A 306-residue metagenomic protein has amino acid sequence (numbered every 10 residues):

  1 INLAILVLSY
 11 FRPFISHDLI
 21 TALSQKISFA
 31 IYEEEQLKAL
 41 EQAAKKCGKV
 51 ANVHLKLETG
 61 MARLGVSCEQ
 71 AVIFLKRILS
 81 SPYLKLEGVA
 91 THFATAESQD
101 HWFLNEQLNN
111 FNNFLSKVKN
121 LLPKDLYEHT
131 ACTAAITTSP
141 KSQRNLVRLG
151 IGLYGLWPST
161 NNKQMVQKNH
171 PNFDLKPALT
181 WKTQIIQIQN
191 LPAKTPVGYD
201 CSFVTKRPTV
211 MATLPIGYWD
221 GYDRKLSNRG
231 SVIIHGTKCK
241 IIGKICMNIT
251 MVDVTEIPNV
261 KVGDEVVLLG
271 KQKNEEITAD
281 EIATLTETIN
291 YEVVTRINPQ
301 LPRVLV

Functional and structural regions predicted by a protein language model:
I1-Y127, N161: Active-site-proximal beta-alpha core segment in soluble small-molecule metabolic enzymes
P13, E33-A39, K46-C47, W102-V306: Active-site anion/phosphate-binding pocket segments in diverse small-molecule metabolic enzymes
